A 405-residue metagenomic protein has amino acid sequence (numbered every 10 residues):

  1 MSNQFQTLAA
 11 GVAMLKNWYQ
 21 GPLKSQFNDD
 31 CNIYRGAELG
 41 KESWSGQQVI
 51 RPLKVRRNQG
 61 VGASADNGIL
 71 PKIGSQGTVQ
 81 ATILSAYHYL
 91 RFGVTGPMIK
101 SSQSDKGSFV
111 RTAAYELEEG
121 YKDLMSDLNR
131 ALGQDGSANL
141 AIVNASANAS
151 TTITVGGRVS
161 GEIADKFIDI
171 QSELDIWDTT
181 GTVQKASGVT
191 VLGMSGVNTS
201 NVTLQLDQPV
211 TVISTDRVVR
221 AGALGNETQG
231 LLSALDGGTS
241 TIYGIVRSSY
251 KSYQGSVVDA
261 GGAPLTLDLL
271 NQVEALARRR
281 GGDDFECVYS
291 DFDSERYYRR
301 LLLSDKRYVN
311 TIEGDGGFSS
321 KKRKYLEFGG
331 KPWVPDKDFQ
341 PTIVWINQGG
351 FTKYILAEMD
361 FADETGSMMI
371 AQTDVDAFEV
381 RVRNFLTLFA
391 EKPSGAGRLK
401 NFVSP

Functional and structural regions predicted by a protein language model:
M1-G62, L70-G74, Q80-P405: Core alpha/beta structural scaffold of self-assembling particle/tube/pore-forming proteins
